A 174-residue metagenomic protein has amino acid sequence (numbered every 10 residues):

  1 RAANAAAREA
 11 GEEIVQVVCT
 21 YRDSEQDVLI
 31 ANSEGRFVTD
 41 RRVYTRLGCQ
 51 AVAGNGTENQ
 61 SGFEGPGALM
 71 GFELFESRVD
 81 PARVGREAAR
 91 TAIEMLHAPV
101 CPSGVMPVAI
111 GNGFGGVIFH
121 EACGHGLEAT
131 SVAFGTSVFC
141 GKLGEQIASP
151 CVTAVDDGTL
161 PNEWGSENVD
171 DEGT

Functional and structural regions predicted by a protein language model:
R1-G173: Active-site bordering "gate/hinge" segments that shape substrate access to catalytic or cofactor-binding pockets
